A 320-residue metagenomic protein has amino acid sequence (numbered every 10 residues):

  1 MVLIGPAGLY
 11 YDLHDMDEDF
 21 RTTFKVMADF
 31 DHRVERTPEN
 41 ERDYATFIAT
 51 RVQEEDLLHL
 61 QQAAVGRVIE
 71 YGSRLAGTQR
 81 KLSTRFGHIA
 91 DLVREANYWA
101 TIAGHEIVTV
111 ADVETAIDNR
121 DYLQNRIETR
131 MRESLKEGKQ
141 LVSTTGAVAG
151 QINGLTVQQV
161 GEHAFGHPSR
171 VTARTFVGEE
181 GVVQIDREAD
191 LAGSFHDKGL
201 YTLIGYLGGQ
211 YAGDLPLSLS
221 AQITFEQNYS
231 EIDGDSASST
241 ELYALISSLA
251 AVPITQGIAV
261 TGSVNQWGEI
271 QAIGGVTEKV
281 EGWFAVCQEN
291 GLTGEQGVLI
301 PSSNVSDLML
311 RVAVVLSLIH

Functional and structural regions predicted by a protein language model:
M1-P6, A96: Structural recognition of the conserved hydrophobic beta-strand(s) that form the central parallel beta-sheet of P-loop
L3, V34-P38, E54, L58 (+9 more regions): Hydrophobic alpha-helical scaffolding
D12-M16, E39-R42, R80-K81, D121-T129 (+3 more regions): Short acidic, glycine/serine/threonine-rich loops at helix termini
D12-M16, R21-G87, I102-I107, G213-S218 (+1 more regions): Conserved C-terminal "switch" segment of AAA+ ATPases
T23, F47-R51, R67, Y71 (+8 more regions): Generic, well-ordered alpha-helical scaffold segments in large soluble proteins
F24, Q140, F176-L191, F195-I319: Peripheral, non-AAA+ core regions of ATP-driven protein-machinery
E54-L60, S73-T144: C-terminal helical "lid" subdomain and adjoining coupling/linker elements of P-loop NTPases
E106-G205, A212, E289-N290: C-terminal engagement/docking regions of AAA+ P-loop ATPases
